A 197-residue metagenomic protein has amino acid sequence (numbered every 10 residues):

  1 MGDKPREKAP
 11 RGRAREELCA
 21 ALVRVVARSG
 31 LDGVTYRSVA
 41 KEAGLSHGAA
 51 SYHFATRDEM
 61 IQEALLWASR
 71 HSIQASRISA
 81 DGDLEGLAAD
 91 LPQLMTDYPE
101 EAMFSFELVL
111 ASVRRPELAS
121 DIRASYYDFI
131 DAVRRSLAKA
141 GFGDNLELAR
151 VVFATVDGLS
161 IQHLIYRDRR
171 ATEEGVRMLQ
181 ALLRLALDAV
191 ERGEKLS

Functional and structural regions predicted by a protein language model:
M1-R13, E191-S197: N-terminal intrinsically disordered/low-complexity leader segments
A14-E17, A21-E59, E63: Helix-turn-helix
E17, A21-S29, A75, F104 (+2 more regions): Solvent-exposed, amphipathic alpha-helical segments
E63, Q74-A102, A149-V152, V176: Hydrophobic alpha-helical connector segments
L66-H71: Short, basic, alpha-helical segments at the C-terminal edge of helix-turn-helix-like DNA-binding modules
T96-Y126: Amphipathic alpha-helical segments used for helix-helix packing
L118-A119, R123, A138-S197: Hydrophobic/aromatic-rich alpha-helical bundle segments in the mid-to-C-terminal region
